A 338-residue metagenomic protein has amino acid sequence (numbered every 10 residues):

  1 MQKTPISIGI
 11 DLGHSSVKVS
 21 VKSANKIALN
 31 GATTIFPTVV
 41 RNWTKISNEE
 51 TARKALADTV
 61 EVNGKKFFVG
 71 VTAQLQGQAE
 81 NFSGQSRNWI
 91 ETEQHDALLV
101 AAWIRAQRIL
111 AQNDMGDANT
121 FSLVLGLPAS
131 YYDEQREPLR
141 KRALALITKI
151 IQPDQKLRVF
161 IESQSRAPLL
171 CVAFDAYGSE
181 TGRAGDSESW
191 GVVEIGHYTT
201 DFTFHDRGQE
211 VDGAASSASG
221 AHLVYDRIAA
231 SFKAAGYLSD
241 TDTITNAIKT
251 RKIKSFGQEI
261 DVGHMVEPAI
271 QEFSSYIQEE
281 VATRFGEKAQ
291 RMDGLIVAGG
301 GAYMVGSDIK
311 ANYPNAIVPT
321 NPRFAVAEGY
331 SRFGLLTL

Functional and structural regions predicted by a protein language model:
M1-W190, Q209-A221, T245-L295, G301-L338: Nucleotide/phosphate-binding catalytic cleft detector across ATP-hydrolyzing and phosphate-transferring enzymes
W190, H197-T200: Contiguous hydrophobic, core-forming segments of folded domains
I195, F202-D206: PRPP/pyrophosphate-binding module of the type I phosphoribosyltransferase fold
D226, A230-A234: Long, charge-rich alpha-helical interaction segments
Y237-L238, Q290: Intrinsically disordered or highly flexible coil/loop and linker segments, enriched in small and charged/polar residues
D240-T243: Flexible, glycine/charged-enriched surface loops at secondary-structure junctions
